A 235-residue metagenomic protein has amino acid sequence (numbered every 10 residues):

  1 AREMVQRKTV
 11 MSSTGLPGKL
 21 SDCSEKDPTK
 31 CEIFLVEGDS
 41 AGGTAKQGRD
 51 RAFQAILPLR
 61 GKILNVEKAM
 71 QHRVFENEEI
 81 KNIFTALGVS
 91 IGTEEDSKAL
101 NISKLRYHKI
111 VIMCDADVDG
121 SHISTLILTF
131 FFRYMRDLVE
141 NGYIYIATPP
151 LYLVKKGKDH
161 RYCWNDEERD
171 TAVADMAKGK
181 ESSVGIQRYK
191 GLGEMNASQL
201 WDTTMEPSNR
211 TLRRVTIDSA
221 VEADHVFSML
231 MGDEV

Functional and structural regions predicted by a protein language model:
A1-V235: Conserved phosphate-chemistry cores used by DNA topoisomerases
